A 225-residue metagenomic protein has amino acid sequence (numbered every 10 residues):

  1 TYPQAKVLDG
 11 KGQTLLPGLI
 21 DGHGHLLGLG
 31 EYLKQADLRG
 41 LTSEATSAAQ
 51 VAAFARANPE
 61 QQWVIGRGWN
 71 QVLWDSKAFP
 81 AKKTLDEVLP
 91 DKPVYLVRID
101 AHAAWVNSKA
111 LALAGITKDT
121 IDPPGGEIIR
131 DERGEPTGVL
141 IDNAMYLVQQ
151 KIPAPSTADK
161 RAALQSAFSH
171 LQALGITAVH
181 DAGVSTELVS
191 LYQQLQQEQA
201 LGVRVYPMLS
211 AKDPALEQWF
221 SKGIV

Functional and structural regions predicted by a protein language model:
T1-S221: Divalent metal-binding segments
G223-V225: Short linear sequence signals and composition-biased patches located at protein termini or domain-edge surfaces
